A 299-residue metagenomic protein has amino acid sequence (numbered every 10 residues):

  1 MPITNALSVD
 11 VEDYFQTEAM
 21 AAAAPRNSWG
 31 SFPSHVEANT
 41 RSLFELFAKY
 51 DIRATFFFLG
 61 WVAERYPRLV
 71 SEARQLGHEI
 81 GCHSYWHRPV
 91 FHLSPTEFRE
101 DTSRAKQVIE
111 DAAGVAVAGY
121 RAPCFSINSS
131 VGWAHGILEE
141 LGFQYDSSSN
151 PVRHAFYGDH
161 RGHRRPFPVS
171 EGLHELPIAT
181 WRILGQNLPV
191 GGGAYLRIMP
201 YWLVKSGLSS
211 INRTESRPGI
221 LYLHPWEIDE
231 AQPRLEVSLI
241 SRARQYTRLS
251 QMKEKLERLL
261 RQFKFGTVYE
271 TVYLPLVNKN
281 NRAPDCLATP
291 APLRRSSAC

Functional and structural regions predicted by a protein language model:
M1-G119, C124-L184, L203-C299: Catalytic alpha-helical scaffold of carbohydrate-active enzymes acting on polysaccharides/glycoconjugates
L188-I198: Surface-exposed cleft-lining segments at the edges of enzyme active sites
